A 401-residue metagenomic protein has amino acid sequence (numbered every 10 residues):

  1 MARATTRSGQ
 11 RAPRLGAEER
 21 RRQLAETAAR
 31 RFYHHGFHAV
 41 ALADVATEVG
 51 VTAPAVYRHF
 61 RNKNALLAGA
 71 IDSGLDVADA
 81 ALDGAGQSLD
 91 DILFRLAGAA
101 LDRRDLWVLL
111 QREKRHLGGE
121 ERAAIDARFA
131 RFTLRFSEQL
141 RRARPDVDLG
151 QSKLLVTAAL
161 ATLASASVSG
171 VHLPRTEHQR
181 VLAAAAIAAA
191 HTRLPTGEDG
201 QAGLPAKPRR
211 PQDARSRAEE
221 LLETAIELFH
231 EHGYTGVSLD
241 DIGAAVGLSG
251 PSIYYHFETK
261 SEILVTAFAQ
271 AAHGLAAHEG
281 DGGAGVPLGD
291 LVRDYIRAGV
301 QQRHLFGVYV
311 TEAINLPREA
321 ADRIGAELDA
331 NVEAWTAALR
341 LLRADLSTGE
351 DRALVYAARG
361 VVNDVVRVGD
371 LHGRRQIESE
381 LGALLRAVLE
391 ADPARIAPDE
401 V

Functional and structural regions predicted by a protein language model:
E19, Q23, T27-R30, H34 (+12 more regions): Alpha-helical structural segments
Q23, T27, R31-A65, L228 (+2 more regions): Helix-turn-helix
S88-R112, H116-A123, G150, V156 (+2 more regions): Helical hydrophobic small-molecule/effector-binding pocket
D90, F94, A130-S137, R141 (+9 more regions): An amphipathic alpha-helix signature
G119-D146, K153-L154, V181, E319-A344 (+1 more regions): Amphipathic alpha-helical packing segments from all-alpha helical-bundle domains
A143-R210, L342-R386, D392-V401: Hydrophobic/aromatic-rich alpha-helical bundle segments in the mid-to-C-terminal region
K153-L160, L248-G250, T266, L305 (+1 more regions): Extended non-catalytic domains of envelope/secretory-pathway proteins
S249-P251, Y255, L275-L288, Q302-G307 (+5 more regions): Hydrophobic multi-pass inner-membrane translocation pores used for secretion and envelope-lipid/glycan export
